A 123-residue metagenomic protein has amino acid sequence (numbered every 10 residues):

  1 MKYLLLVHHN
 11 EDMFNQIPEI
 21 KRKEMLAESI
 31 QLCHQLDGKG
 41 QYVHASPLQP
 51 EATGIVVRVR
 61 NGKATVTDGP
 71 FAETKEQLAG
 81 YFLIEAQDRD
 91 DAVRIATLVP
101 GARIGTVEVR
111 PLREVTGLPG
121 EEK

Functional and structural regions predicted by a protein language model:
M1-K123: Conserved, structured core segments of small domains
